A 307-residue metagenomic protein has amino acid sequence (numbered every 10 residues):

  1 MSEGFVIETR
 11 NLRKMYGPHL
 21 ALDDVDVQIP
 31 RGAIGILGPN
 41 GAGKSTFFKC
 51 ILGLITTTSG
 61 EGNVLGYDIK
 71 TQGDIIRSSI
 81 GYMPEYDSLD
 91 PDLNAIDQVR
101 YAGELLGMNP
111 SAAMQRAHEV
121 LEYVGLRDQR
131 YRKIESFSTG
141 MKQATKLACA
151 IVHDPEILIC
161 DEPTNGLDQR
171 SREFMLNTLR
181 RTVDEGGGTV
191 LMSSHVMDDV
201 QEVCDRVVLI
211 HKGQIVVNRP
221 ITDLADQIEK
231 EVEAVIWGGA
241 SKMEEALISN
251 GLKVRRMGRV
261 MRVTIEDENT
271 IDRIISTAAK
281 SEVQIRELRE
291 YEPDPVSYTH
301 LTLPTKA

Functional and structural regions predicted by a protein language model:
P39-G43: Walker A (P-loop) phosphate-binding loop of ABC-type ATPase nucleotide-binding domains
G60-T71, I75-I76, I80: Conserved ABC transporter NBD signature motif
R100, E104, S111-Q129: Conserved ABC ATPase "signature" region
L158-E162: Catalytic Walker B motif of ABC-type/P-loop ATPase nucleotide-binding domains
L176-I265: ABC transporter nucleotide-binding domain
T299-T305: Conserved small/polar residues in nucleotide/adenosyl-binding loops
